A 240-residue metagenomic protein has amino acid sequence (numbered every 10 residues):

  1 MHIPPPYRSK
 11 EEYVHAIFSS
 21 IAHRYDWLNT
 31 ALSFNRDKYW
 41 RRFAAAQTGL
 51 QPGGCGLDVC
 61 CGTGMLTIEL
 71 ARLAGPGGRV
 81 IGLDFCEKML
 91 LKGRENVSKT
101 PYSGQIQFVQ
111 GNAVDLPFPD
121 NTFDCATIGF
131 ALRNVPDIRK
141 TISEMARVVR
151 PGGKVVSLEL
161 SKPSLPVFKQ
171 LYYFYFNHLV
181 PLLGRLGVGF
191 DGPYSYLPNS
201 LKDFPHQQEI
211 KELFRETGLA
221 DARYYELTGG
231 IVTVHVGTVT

Functional and structural regions predicted by a protein language model:
E12-Y13, L158-L213, T217, R223: C-terminal alpha-helical "lid/dimerization" subdomain adjacent to the S-adenosyl-L-methionine
Y25, A126-T127: Hydrophobic beta-strand segment of the Class I
F34-G54, E69: Conserved alpha-helix/loop element of class I SAM-dependent methyltransferases that forms part of the SAM/SAH-binding
P52-G53, P76-G77, V149-K154: Short glycine-dipeptide loop
C55-D115: Class I SAM-dependent methyltransferase SAM/SAH-binding core
V114-C125: A short acidic, Gly/Pro-enriched loop at the edge of an enzyme's catalytic core that lines a small-molecule cofactor
R139-P151: A short glycine-rich, Lys/Arg-flanked "PGG" loop and its adjoining helix->strand segment in the class I
T217-T240: Core SAM-dependent methyltransferase catalytic element
